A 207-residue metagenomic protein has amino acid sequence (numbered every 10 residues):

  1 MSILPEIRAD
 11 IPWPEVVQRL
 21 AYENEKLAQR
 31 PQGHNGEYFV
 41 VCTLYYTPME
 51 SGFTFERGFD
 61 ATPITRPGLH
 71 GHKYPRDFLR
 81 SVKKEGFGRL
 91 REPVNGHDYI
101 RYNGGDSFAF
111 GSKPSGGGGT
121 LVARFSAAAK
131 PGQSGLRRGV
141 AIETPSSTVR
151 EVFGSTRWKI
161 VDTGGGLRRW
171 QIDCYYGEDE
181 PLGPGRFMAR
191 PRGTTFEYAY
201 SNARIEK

Functional and structural regions predicted by a protein language model:
S2-P14: Acidic, low-complexity intrinsically disordered segments
Y22-K207: Solvent-exposed, well-ordered loop and adjacent helix/strand elements within mature globular domains that form
